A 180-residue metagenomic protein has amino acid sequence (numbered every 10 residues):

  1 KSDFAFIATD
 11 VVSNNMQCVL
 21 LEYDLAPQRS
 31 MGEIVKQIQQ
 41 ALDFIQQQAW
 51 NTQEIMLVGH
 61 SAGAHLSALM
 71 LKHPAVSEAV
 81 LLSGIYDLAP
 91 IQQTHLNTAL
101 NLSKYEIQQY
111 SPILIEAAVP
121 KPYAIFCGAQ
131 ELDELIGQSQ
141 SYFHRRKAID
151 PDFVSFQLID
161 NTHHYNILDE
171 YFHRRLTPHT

Functional and structural regions predicted by a protein language model:
K1-A8, V19-E54: Catalytic nucleophile-loop/oxyanion-hole region of alpha/beta-hydrolase and closely related hydrolase-like folds
V12-S13, A148: Residues at the C-terminal ends
M16, W50, P151-D152: Short phosphate-binding/catalytic loops that engage adenosine nucleotides
M16, Y23-L25, G84, I159-N161: Active-site loop/turn elements of alpha/beta-hydrolase fold enzymes, especially the short glycine-/histidine-rich
V19, M56, E78-V80, A124-F126 (+1 more regions): Hydrophobic/aromatic beta-strand patches that form the interior of the parallel beta-sheet core in alpha/beta enzyme
Q40-A99, I107: Primarily recognizes the serine-hydrolase "nucleophile elbow" in alpha/beta-hydrolase and SGNH/GDSL folds
E78, G84-D87, I91-Q92, K104-F143: The feature captures the conserved acid-bearing segment of alpha/beta-hydrolase catalytic domains
Q140, I149-T180: C-terminal catalytic histidine-bearing segment of alpha/beta-hydrolase fold enzymes
